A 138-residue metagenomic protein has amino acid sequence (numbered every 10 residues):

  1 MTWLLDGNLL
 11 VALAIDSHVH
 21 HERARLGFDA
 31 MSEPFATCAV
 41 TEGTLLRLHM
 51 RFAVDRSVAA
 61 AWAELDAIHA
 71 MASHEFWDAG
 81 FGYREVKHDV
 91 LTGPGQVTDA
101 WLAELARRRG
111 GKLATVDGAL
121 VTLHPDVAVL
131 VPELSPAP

Functional and structural regions predicted by a protein language model:
M1-T37, F52-A63, P136-P138: Short, well-structured N-terminal submotif of metal-dependent ribonuclease cores
D6-G7, T41, V116: A secondary-structure boundary/capping signal
P34, S73-E75, D126-V129: Conserved beta-strand segments of alpha/beta enzyme cores
V40-E42, T98: Short, conserved alpha-helical segments within structured domains
T44, E85, V121-L123: Short secondary-structure capping/turn micro-motifs that flank functional sites
L46-H49: Amphipathic alpha-helical segments within well-ordered protein domains
M71-G118: Active-site neighborhoods of divalent-metal-dependent phosphate/nucleic-acid chemistry enzymes
K112-P138: Charged phosphate-binding loop/patch that engages nucleotide di/tri-phosphates or the phosphate backbone of nucleic
